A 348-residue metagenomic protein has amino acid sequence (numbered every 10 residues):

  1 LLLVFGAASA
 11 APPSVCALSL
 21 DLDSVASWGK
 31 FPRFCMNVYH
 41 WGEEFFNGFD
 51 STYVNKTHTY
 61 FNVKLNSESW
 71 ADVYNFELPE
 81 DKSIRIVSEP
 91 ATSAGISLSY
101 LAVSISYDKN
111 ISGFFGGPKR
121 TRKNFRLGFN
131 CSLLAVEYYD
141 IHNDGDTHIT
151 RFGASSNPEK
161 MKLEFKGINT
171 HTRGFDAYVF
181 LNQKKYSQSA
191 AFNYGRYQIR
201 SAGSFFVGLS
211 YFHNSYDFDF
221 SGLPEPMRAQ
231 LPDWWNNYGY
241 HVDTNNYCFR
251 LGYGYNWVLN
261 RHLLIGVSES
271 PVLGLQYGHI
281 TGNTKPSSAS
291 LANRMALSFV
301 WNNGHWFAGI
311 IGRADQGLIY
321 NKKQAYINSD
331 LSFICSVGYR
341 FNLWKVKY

Functional and structural regions predicted by a protein language model:
T57-V63, T92, L101-V103, K123 (+6 more regions): Outer-envelope beta-barrel architecture signal
V63-A71, L98, I105-K109, F129 (+6 more regions): Transmembrane beta-barrel strands of outer-membrane/channel proteins
L65, A94-Y100, F125-C131, F175-L181 (+5 more regions): Residues on the lipid-exposed face of transmembrane beta-strands in outer-membrane beta-barrel proteins
W70-S93, S104-P118: Surface-exposed strand-loop-strand hairpins of Gram-negative outer-membrane beta-barrel proteins
I84-S88, F115-K119, E164-N169, Y240-N245 (+2 more regions): Replace "Gram-negative outer membrane beta-barrel proteins" with "bacterial and organellar outer membrane beta-barrel
A102-D108, L133-E137, Q183-S187, H262-L263 (+3 more regions): Repeated loop/turn-to-beta-strand initiation elements of outer-membrane beta-barrel proteins
G128-D243, R313: Outer-membrane pore/translocation modules
A296-Y348: Predominantly the C-terminal beta-signal and adjacent terminal strand-loop region of outer-membrane beta-barrel
